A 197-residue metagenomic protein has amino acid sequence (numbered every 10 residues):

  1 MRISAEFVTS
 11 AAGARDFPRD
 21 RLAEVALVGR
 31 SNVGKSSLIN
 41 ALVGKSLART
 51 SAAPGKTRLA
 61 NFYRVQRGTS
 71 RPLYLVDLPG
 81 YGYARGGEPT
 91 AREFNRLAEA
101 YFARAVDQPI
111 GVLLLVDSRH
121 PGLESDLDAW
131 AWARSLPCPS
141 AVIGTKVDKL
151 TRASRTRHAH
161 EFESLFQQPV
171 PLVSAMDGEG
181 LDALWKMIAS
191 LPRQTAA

Functional and structural regions predicted by a protein language model:
M1-R85, R193: Conserved G1/Walker A P-loop phosphate-binding module
R2-R15, K149-A197: Canonical P-loop GTPase G-domain recognition
R21-L22, N40-L42, E88-A91, L127-A131 (+2 more regions): Short, glycine/charged-enriched secondary-structure capping and boundary segments
L22, V28, V33, P54-R58 (+5 more regions): Residues at secondary-structure transition points
K56, G80-G82, R119-P121, K146-T151 (+1 more regions): Conserved nucleotide-binding/hydrolysis micro-motifs of P-loop NTPases
Y63, T145, L184: Residue-level signal for inorganic ion chemistry
R67-P109: Conserved nucleotide-sensing/catalytic segment adjacent to the nucleotide-binding pocket in NTP-handling enzymes
S70, R96-P169: Conserved C-terminal guanine-recognition region of P-loop GTPase G domains, centered on the G4
